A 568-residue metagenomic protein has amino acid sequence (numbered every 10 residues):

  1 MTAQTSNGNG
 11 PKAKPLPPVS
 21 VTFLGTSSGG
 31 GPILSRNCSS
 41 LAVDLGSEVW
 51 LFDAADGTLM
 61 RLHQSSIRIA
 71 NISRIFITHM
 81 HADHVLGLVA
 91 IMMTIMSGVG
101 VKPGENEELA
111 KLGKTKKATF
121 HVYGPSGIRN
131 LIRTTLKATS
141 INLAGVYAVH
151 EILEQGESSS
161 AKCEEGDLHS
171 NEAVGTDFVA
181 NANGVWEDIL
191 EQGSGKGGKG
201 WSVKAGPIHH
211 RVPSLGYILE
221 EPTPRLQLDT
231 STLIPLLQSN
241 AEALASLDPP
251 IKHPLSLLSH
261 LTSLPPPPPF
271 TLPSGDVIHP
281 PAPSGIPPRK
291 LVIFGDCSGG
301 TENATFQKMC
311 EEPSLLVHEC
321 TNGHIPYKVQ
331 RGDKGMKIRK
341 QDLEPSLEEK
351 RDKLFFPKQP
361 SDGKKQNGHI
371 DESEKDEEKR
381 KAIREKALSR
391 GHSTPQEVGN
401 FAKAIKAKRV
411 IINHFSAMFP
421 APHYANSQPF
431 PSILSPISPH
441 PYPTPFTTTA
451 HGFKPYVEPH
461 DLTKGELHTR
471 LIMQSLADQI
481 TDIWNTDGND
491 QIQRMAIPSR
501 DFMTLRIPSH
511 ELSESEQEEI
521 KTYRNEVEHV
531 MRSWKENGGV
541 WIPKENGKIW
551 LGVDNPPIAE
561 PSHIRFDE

Functional and structural regions predicted by a protein language model:
M1-V292, S298-N303, M418-E568: Binuclear metal-dependent hydrolase catalytic cores
S73, S314, K408: Conserved acidic residues
I95, L112-K116, I141, Q307-E312 (+2 more regions): Short, conserved loop/helix-junction motifs that constitute active-site signature segments in enzyme catalytic cores
L291-N322, Y327-K328: Active-site-proximal loop/helix segments of hydrolase catalytic cores
G300-A304, S389-A404: A short, acidic, amphipathic alpha-helical segment used as a generic capping/interface helix at domain edges
H318, R409-H414, M495-S499: Conserved active-site loop/cleft motifs that coordinate metal ions or position small ligands
N322-G323, S416-P420: Short Gly/Pro-enriched loop/turn and capping motifs at secondary-structure junctions
Q330-I383, P436-P443: A solvent-exposed, charged loop/short amphipathic helix patch at secondary-structure junctions
